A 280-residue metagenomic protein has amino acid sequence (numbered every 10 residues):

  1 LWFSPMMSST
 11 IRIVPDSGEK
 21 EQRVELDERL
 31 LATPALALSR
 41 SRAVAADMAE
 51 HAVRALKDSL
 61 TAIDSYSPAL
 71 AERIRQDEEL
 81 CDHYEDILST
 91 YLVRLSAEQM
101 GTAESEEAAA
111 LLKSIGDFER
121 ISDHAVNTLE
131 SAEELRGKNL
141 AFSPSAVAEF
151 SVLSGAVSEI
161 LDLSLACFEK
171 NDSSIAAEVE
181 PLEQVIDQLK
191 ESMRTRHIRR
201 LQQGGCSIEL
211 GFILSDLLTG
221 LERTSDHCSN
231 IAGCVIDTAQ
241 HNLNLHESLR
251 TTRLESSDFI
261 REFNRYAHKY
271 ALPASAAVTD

Functional and structural regions predicted by a protein language model:
L1-D280: Cytosolic, long alpha-helical scaffolding segments
